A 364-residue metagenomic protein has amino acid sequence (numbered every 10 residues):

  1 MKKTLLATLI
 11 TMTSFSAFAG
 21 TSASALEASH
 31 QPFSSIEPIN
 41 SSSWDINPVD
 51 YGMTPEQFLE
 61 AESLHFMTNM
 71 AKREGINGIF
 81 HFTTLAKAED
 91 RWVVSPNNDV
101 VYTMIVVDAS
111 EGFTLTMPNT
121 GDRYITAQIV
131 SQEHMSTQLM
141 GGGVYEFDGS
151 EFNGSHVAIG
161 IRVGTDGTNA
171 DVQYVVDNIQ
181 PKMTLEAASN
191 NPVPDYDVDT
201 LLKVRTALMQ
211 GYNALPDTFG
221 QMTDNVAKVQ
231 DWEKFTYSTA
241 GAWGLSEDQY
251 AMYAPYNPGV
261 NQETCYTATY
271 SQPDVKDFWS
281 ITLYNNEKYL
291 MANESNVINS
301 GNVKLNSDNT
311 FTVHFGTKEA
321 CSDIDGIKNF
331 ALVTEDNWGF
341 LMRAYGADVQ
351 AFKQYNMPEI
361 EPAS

Functional and structural regions predicted by a protein language model:
M1-A25: Gram-negative bacterial Sec-dependent N-terminal signal peptides
G20-S364: A compositional/structural signature for long, glycine/proline-rich flexible linkers and loops on extracytoplasmic
